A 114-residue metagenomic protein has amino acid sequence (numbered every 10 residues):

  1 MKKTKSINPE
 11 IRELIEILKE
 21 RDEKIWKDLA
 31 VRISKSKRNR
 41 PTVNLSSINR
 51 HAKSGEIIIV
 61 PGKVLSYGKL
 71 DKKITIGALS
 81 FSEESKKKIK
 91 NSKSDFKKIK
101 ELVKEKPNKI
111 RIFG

Functional and structural regions predicted by a protein language model:
M1-G114: Extended polybasic, low-complexity segments that bind anionic RNA or targeting/receptor surfaces
